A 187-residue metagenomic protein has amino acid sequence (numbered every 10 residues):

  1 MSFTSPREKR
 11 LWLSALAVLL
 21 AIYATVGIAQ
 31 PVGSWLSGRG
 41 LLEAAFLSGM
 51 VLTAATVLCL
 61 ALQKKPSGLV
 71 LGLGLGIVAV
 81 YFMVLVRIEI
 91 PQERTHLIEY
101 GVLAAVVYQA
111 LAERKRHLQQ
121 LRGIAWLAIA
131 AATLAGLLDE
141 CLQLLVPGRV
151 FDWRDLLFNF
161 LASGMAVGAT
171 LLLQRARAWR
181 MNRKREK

Functional and structural regions predicted by a protein language model:
M1-L145, W153, V167, L171-R185: Bulky hydrophobic segments
R149-D152, L157: Alpha-helical transmembrane segments and their interfaces in multipass membrane proteins
L156-A166: Small-residue-rich transmembrane alpha-helices that serve as helix-helix interface/gating elements in multipass
